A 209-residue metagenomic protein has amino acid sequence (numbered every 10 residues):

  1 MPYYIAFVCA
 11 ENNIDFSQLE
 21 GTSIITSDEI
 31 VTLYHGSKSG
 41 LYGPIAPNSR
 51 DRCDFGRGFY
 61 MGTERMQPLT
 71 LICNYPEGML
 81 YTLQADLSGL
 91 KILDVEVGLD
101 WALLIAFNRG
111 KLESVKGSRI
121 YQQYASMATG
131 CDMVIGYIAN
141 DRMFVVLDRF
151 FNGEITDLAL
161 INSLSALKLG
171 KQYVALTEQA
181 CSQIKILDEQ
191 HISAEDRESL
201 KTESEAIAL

Functional and structural regions predicted by a protein language model:
M1-I30, N74-M79, D86-L209: Conserved NAD+-utilizing ADP-ribose enzyme module
V31-R52: Short aromatic-glycine-(Arg/Gly/Cys) micro-motifs in beta-strand/loop hairpins
T32, F59, Y81: Residue-level detector of short, conserved catalytic/binding motifs and their immediate flanks
G36, R65, A85: Residues immediately flanking
G40, Q67, G89-K91: Short loop/turn segments at secondary-structure transitions that flank enzyme active sites
R50-N74: Extended catalytic/binding region for NAD+/ADP-ribose chemistry, centered on the ART fold
